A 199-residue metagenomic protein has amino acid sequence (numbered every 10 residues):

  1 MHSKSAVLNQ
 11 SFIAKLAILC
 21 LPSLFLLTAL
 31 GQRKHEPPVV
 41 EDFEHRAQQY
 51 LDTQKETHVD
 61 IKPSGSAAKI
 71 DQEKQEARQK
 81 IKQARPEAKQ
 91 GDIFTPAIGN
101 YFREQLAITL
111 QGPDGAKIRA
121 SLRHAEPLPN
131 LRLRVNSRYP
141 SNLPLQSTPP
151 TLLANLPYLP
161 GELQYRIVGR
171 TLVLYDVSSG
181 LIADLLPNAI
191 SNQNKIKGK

Functional and structural regions predicted by a protein language model:
M1-F12: N-terminal secretory signal peptides that target proteins for export/translocation
K15-L26: Bacterial N-terminal signal peptides
A29-G31: Boundary at the C-terminal end of the N-terminal hydrophobic targeting segment
V40-I98: Early exported N-terminus immediately downstream of N-terminal targeting peptides
E76-S147: Mid-length scaffold segments of soluble, non-membrane domains
S147-G161: N-terminal post-signal-peptidase region of extra-cytosolic proteins
L163-V177, L181-I182, I190: A short, solvent-exposed beta-edge/loop patch
L181-K199: C-terminal partner/receptor-binding element of secreted or periplasmic proteins
